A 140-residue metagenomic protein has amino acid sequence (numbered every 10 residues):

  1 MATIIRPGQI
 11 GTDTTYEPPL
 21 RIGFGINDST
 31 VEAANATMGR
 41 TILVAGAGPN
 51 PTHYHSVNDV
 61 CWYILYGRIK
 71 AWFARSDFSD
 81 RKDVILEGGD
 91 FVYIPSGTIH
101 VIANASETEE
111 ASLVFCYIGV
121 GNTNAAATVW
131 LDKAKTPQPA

Functional and structural regions predicted by a protein language model:
M1-T37, V44, P51, V84 (+1 more regions): A short, N-terminal "cap"/entry segment at the start of jelly-roll beta-barrel domains of the cupin/DSBH fold
T3-P7, D13, F78-D80, I99-A140: Double-stranded beta-helix
V31, V57, E107-E109: Short strand-connecting beta-turns/loops that link adjacent beta-strands
R40-V44, S56-A71, R75, I118: Short, conserved beta-strand element in jelly-roll/cupin
N50-H53, A71-F73, I94, H100-E107: Short beta-strand His + acidic residue motifs that chelate non-heme Fe in jelly-roll/DSBH and cupin folds
H53, D59-L65, V84, F91-V92: His/acidic/aromatic-lined binding-pocket segments of jelly-roll/cupin-type domains and related regulatory beta-sandwich
S76-S96: Short acidic-glycine-tyrosine-enriched beta hairpin
